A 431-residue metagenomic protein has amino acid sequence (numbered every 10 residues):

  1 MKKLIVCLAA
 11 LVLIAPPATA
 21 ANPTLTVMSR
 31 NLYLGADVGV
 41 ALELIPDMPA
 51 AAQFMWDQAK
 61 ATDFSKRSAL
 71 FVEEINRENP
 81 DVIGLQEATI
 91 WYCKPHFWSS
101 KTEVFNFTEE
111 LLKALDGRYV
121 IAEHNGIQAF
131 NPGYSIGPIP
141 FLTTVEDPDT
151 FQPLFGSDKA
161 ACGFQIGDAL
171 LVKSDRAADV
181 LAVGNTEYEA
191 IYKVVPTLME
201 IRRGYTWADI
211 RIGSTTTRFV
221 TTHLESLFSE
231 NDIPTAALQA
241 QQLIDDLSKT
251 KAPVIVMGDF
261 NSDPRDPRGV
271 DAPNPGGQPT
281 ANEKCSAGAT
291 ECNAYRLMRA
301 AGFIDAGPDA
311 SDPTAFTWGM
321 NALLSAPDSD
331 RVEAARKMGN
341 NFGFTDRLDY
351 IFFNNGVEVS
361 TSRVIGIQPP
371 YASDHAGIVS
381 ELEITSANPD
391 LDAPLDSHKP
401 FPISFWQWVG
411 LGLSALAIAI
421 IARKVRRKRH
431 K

Functional and structural regions predicted by a protein language model:
L4-I14: Sec-dependent N-terminal signal peptides
T19-D149, T385-N388: N-terminal, active-site-proximal structural segment of metallo-dependent hydrolase catalytic domains
L25-L32, R67, F71-F97, A208 (+5 more regions): Active-site beta-strand/loop signature of hydrolases that rely on acidic residues for catalysis
F54-A61, T186-T197, H223-A236: Surface-exposed cleft-lining segments at the edges of enzyme active sites
G126-T217, T221: A well-ordered secondary-structure block
A178-A182, N231, D245-I255, S262-L391: Metal-dependent phosphoester-hydrolase catalytic domains
D396-L411: Juxtamembrane/start-of-transmembrane alpha-helix segments at the extracytoplasmic/lumenal side of membrane anchors
A417-K431: C-terminal membrane-anchoring or membrane-association module
